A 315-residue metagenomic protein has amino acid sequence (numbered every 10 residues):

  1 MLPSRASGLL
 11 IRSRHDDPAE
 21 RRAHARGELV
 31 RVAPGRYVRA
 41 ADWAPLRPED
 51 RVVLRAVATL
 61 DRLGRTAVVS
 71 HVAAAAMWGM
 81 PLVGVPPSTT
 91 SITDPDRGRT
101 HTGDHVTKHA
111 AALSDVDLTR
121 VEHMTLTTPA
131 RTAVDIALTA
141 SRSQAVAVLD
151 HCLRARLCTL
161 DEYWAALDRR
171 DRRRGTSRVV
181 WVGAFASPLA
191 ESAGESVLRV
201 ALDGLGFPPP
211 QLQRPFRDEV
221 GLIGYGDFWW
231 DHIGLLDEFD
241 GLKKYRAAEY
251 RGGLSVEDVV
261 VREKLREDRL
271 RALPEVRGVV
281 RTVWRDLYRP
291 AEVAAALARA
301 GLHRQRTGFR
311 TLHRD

Functional and structural regions predicted by a protein language model:
M1-S177, Q211, Q305-D315: Short gly/ser-rich loop at a beta-strand->alpha-helix junction or flexible surface loop bordering the NTP-binding
A6-A19, R65, L153-D315: Surface segments flanking catalytic/ligand-binding clefts of nucleic-acid enzymes
